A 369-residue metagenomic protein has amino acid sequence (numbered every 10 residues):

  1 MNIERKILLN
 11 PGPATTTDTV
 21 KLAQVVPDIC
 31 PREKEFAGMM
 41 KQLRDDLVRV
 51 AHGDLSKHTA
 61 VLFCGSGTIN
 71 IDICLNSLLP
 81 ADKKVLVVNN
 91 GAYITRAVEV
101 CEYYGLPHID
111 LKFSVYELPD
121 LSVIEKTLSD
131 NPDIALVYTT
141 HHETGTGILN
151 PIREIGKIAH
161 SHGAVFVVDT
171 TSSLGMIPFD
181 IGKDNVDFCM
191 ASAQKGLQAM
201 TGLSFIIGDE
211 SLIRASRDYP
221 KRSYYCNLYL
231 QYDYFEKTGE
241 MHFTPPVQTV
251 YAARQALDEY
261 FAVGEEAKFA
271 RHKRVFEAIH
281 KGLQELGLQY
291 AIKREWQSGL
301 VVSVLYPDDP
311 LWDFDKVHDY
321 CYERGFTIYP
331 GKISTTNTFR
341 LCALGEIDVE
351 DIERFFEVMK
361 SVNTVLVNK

Functional and structural regions predicted by a protein language model:
M1, T338-K369: PLP-dependent enzyme catalytic core of the Aspartate aminotransferase-like
M1-K34: N-terminal "arm"/small-domain region of PLP-dependent enzymes with the aminotransferase-like
T15-T16, Q194-H280: Active-site C-terminal subdomain of aminotransferase-like
A23-I73, A92, R96-V100: Conserved N-terminal alpha-helix of the aminotransferase class I/II PLP-enzyme fold
L79-T95: Conserved PLP-anchoring active-site segment centered on the Schiff-base-forming lysine
P119-G175, F188: Active-site phosphate-binding strand-loop segment of PLP-dependent enzymes
G182-Q194: Conserved active-site segment immediately N-terminal to the catalytic lysine that forms the internal aldimine
Q289-Y320: Conserved PLP-binding catalytic core of the aspartate aminotransferase-like
